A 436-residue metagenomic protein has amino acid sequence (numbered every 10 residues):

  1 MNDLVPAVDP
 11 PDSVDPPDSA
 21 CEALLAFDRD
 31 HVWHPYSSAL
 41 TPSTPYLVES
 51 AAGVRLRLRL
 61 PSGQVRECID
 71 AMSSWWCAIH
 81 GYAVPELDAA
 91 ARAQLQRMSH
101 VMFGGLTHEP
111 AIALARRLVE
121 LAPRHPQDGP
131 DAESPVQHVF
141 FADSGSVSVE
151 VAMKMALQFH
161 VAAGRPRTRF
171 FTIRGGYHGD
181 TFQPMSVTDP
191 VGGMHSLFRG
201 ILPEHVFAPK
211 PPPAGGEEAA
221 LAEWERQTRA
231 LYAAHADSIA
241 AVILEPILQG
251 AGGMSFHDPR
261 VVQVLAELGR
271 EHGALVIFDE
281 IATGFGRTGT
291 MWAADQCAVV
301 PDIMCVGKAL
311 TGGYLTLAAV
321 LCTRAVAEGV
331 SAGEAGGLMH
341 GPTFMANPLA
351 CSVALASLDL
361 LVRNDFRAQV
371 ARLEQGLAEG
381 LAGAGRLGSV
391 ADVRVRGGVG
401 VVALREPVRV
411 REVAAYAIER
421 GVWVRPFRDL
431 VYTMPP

Functional and structural regions predicted by a protein language model:
N2-V8, D12-P436: Conserved N-terminal phosphate-binding loop of PLP-dependent enzymes in the Aspartate aminotransferase
